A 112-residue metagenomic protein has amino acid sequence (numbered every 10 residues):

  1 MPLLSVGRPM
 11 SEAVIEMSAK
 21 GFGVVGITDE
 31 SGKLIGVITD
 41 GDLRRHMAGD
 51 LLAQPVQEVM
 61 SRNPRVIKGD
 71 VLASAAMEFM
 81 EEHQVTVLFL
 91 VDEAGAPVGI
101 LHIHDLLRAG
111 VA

Functional and structural regions predicted by a protein language model:
M1-G32, T39: Oxyanion-binding "anion nests"
L34-L88, E93, P97-A112: Tandem CBS (Bateman) regulatory domains
